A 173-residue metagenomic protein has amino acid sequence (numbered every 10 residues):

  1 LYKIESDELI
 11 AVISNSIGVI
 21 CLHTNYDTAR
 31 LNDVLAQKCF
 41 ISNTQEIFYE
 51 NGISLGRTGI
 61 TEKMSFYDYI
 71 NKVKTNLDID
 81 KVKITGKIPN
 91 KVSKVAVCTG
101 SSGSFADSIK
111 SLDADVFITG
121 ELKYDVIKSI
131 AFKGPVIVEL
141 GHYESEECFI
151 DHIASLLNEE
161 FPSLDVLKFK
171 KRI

Functional and structural regions predicted by a protein language model:
L1-I173: Active-site catalytic microenvironments in core metabolic enzymes, especially phosphate/sugar-handling
